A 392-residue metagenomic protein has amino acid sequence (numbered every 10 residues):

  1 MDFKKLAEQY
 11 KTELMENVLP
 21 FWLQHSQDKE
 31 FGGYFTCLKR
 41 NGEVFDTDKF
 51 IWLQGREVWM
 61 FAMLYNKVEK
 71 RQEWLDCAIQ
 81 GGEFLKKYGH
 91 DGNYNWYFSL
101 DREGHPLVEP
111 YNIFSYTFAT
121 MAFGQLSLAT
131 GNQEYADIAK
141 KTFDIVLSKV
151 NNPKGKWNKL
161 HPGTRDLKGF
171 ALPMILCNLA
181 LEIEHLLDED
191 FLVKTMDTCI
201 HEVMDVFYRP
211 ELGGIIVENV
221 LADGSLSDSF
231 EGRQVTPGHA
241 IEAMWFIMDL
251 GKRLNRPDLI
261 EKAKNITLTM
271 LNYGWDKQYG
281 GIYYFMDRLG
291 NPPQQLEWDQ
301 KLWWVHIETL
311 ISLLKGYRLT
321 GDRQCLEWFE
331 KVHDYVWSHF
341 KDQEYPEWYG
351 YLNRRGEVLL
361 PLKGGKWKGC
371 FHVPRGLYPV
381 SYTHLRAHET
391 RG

Functional and structural regions predicted by a protein language model:
M1-L75, I79-G82: Extracellular glycan-targeting catalytic surfaces
F3-F21, K70-K87, G131-K149, D188-V206 (+2 more regions): Extended, well-ordered alpha-helical scaffold segments
E13, N17, G155, L167-F285: Extended ligand-binding clefts on enzyme/binding-domain cores
Q24-F45, K87-L107, Y135, V146-D166 (+3 more regions): Glycine- and aromatic-rich loop/turn segments at beta-sheet edges
D48-Y65, Y111-S127, K168-E184, Q234-K252 (+2 more regions): Well-ordered alpha-helical segments within folded domains of soluble proteins
Y111-K156: Internal, well-ordered domain-core segments that constitute the primary functional module of diverse proteins
V206, G251-N353: Non-catalytic carbohydrate-binding regions of carbohydrate-active enzymes
T383-G392: Conserved small/polar residues in nucleotide/adenosyl-binding loops
